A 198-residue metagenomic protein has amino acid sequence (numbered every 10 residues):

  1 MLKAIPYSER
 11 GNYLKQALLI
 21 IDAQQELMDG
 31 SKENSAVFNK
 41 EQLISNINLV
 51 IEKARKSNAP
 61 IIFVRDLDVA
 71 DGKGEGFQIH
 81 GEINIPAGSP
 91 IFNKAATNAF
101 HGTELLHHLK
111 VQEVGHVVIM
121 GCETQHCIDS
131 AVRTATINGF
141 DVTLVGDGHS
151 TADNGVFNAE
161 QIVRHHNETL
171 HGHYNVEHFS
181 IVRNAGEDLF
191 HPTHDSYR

Functional and structural regions predicted by a protein language model:
L2, Y7-A17, S45-N46, V69-R198: Active-site-adjacent betaalpha module
L18-Q24: N-terminal nucleotide-binding beta1-loop-alpha1 segment
I20, V64, V145: Generic enzyme active-site microenvironment
E26-K32, P60-I61, G81-I91: Short, basic/glycine-rich phosphate-binding loops at helix/coil junctions that contact nucleotide phosphates
K32-I62: A short alpha/beta connector and helix-capping loop motif
I62-F63, D71: Short, well-structured secondary-structure segments
